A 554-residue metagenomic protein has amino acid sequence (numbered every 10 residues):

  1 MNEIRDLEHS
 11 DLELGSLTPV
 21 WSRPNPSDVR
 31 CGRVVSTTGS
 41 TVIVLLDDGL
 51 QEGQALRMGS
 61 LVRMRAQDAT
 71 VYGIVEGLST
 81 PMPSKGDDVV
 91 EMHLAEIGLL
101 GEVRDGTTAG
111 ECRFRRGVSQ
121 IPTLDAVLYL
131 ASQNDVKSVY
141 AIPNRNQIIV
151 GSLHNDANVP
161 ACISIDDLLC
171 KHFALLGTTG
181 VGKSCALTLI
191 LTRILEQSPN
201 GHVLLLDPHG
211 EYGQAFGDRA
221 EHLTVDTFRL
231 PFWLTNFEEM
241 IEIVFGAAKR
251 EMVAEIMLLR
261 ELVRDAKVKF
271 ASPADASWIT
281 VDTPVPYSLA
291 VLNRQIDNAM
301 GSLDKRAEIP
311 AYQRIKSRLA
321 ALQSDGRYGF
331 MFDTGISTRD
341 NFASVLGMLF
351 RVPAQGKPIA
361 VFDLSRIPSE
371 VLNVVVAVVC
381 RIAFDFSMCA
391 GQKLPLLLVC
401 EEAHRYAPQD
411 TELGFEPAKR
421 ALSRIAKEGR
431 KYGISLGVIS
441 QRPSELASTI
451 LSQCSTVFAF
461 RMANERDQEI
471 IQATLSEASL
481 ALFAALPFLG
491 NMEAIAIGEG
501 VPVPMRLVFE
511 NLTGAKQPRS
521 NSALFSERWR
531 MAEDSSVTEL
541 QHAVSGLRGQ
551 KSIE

Functional and structural regions predicted by a protein language model:
M1-L176, G391-L394, Q409-D410: Basic- and hydrophobic-enriched, low-structure N-terminal and domain-boundary segments that flank ATP-binding catalytic
Q147-L230, A496, S526-W529, V537 (+1 more regions): Glycine-rich phosphate-binding loop of nucleotide-binding enzymes
D166-L168, I194-P199, V352-A354, S387-Q392 (+3 more regions): Conserved catalytic network of the ASCE P-loop NTPase/AAA+ motor domain
F173, F362, G437: Conserved beta-strand position immediately N-terminal to the Walker
L206, C400, I439-S440: Hydrophobic residues in beta-strands of the RecA-like P-loop NTPase core, especially within AAA+ ATPase
G210-E221, F232-F237, E242-R424, A494: P-loop NTPase motor domains
G246, R424-E428, Y432-V508: Conserved ATP-driven motor cores of ASCE-family P-loop NTPases powering translocation/secretion/packaging/pilus
N491-E554: Conserved P-loop NTPase motor module
